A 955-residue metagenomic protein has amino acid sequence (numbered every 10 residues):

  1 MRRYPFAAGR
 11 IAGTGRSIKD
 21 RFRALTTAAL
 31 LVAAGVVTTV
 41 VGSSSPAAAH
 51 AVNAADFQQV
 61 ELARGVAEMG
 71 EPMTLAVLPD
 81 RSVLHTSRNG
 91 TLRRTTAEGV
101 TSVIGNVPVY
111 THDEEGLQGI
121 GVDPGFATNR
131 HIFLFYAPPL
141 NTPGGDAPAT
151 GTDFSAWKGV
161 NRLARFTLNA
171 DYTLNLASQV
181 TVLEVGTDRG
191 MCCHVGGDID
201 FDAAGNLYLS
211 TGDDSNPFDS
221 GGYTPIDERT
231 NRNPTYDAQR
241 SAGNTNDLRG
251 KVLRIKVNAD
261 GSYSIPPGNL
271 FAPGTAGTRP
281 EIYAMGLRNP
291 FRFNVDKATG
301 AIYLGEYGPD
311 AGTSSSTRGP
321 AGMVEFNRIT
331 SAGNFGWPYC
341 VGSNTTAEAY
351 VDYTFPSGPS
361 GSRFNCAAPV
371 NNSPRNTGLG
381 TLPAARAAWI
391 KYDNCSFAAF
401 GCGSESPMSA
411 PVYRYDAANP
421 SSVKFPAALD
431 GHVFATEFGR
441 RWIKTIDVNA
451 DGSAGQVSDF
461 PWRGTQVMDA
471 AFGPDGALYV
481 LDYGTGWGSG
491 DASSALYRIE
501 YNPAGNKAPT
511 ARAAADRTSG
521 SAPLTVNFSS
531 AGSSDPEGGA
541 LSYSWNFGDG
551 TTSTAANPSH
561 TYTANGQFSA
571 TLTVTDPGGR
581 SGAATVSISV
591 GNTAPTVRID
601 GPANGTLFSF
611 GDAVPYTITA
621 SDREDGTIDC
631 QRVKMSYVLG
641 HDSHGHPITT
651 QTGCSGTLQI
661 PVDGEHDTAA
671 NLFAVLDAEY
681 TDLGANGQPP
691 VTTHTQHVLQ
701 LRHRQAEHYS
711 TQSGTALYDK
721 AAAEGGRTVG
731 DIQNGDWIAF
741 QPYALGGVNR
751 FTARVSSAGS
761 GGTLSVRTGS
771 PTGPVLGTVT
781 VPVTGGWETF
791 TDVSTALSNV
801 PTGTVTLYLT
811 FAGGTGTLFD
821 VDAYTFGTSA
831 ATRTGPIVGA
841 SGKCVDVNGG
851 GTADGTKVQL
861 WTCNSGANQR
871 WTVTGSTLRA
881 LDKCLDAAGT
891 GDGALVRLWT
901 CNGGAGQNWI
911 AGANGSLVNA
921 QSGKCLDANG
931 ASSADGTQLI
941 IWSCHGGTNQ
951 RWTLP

Functional and structural regions predicted by a protein language model:
R2-A49: Secretory targeting and sorting signals
E115-L117, G125, P139, W157 (+5 more regions): Beta-propeller domain segments
A147, F154-D171, N175-D200: Asp-box/WD-like beta-propeller blade repeats and closely related beta-sheet repeat scaffolds
N506-A515, T593-G601: Proline-enriched interdomain boundary motifs that mark the N-terminal boundary and often initiate the first structured
S521-L524, N557, T571, S589 (+4 more regions): Extracytoplasmic
S529-E537, T617-D625, S756, N848 (+1 more regions): Acidic, Ser/Thr
P536-Y543, I628-V633: Solvent-exposed loop segments of extracellular immunoglobulin-like
A831-P955: Lectin-like carbohydrate-binding module/patch detector with strong preference for beta-trefoil
